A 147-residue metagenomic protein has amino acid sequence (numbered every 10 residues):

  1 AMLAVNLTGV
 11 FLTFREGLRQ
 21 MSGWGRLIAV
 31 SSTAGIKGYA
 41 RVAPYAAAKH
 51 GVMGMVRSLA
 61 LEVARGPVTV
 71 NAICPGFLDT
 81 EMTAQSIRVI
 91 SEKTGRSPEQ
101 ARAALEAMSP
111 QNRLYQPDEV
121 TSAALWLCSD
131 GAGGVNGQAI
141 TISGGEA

Functional and structural regions predicted by a protein language model:
A1-F11, I28, V52: Catalytic Tyr-X3-Lys loop
V5-G23, A60-L61, S129: Amphipathic alpha-helical dimer-interface segment in Rossmann-like NAD(P)H-dependent oxidoreductases
G9, G38, A43-G51, A64 (+1 more regions): The catalytic Tyr-X3-Lys active-site helix of short-chain dehydrogenase/reductase
L12, Q20, Q111-I142: C-terminal substrate-recognition "lid" of short-chain dehydrogenase/reductases
F14, A48, V56: Active-site helix of classical SDR
W24, K37-A43, R65-G66, N112 (+1 more regions): Active-site loop immediately N-terminal to the catalytic Tyr-X3-Lys motif of short-chain dehydrogenase/reductase
S32: Residue(s) in the substrate-gating loop at a strand-loop-helix junction that position the organic substrate next
A64, T69, V135-G137: Short, small/polar-rich loop/turn modules that mediate ligand/substrate recognition or access, typified
